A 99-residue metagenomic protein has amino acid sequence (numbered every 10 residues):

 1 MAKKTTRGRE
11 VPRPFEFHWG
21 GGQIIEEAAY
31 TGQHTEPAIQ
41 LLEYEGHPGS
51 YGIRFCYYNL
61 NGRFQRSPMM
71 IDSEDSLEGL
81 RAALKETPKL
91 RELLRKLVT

Functional and structural regions predicted by a protein language model:
M1-T35: Negatively charged, low-complexity tracts enriched in Asp/Glu with abundant Ser/Thr
A2, N59-T99: Mixed-charge, Lys/Arg-enriched low-complexity segments
R7, W19-G21, T31, P48-Y51 (+2 more regions): Feature targets compositionally biased, intrinsically disordered low-complexity regions with long contiguous runs
F17, A28-Y30, C56, K96-T99: Extracellular, repeat-based ectodomains that mediate carbohydrate processing or recognition
I25, I39, G79-A83: Generic hydrophobic, helix-prone segments enriched in Leu/Val/Ile
E27-A28, L42, E74: Compositionally biased, intrinsically disordered low-complexity segments
T35-M69: A short, structured beta-strand/loop element
